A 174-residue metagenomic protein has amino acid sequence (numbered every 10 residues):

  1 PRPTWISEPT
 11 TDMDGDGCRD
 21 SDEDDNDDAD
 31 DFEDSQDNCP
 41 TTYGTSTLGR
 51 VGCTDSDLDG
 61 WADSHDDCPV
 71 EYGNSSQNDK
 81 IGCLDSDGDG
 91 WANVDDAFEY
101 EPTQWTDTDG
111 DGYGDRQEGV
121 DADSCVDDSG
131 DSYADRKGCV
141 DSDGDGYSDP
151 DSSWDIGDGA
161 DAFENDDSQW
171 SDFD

Functional and structural regions predicted by a protein language model:
P1-D174: Extracellular calcium-associated, cysteine-rich motifs in secreted modular proteins
